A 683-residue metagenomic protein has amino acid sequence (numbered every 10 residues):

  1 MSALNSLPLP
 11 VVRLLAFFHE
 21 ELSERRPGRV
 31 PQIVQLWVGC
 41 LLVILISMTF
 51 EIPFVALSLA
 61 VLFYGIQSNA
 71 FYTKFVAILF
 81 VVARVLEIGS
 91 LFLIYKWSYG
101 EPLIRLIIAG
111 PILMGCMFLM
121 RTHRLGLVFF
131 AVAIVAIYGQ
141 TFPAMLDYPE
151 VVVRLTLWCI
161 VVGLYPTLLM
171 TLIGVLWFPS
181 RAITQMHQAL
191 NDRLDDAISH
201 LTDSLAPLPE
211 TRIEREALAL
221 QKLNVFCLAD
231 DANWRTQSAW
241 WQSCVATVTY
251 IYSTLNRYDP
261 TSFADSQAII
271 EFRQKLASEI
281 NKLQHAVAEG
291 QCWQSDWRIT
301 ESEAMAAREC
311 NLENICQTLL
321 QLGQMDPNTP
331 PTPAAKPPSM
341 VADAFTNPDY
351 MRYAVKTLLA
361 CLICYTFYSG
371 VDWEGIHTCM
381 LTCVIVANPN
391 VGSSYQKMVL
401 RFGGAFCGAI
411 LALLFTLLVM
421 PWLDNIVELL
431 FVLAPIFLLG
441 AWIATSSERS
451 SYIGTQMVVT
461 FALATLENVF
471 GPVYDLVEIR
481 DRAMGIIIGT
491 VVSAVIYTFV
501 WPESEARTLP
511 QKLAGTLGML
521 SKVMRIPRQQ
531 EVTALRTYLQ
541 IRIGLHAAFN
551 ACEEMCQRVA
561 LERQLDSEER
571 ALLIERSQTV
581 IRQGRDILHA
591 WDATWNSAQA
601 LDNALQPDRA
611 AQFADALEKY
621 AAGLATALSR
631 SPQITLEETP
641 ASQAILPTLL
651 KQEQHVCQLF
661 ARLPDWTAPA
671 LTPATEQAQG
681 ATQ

Functional and structural regions predicted by a protein language model:
M1-V34, L41, T49, A70 (+5 more regions): Long, hydrophobic alpha-helical segments that serve as membrane-spanning/inserting helices
L9-F18, I33-K74, R84-G89, L106-I173 (+4 more regions): Pore- and pathway-forming membrane helices of multi-pass small-molecule/ion transporters and channels
R26-P31, I46-I52, K74-V82, W97-I104 (+5 more regions): Membrane-entry segments of alpha-helical transmembrane domains in multi-pass membrane proteins
L42, K74-I78, K96-E101, D147-E150 (+10 more regions): A cross-kingdom feature marking solvent-exposed beta-strand/loop segments within repeated, beta-rich binding/scaffold
V61-L62, A354-T366, I376-A387, F402-L414 (+6 more regions): Alpha-helical transmembrane segments of multi-pass membrane proteins
M170-A182, V495-A506: Juxtamembrane or sensor-core-proximal signal-transducing alpha helices that couple sensory domains to cytosolic
L418-V419, L423-V427, A434-L438, S446-Y474 (+3 more regions): C-terminal functional regions that serve as terminal interaction/effector modules
